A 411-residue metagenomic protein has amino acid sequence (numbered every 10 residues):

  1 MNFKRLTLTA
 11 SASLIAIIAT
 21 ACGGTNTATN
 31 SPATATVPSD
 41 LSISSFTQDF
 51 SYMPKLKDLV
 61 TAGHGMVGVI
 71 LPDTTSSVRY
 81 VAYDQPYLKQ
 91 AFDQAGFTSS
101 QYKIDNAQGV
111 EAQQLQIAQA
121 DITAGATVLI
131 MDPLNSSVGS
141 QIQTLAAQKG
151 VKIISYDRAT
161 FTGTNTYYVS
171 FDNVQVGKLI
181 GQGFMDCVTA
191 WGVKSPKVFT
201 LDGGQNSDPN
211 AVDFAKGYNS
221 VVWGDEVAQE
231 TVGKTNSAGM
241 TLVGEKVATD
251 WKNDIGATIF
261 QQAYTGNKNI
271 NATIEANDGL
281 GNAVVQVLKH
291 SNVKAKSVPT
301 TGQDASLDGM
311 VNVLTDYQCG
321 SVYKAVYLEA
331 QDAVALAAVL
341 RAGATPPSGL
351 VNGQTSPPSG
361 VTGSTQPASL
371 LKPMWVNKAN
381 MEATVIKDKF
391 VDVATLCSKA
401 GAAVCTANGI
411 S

Functional and structural regions predicted by a protein language model:
M1-S13: N-terminal export and membrane-targeting signals
N2-R5, G23-S411: A residue-level marker of the well-folded mature domains of exported/periplasmic proteins
I17-A21: C-terminal motif of bacterial Sec signal peptides marking the signal peptidase cleavage site
